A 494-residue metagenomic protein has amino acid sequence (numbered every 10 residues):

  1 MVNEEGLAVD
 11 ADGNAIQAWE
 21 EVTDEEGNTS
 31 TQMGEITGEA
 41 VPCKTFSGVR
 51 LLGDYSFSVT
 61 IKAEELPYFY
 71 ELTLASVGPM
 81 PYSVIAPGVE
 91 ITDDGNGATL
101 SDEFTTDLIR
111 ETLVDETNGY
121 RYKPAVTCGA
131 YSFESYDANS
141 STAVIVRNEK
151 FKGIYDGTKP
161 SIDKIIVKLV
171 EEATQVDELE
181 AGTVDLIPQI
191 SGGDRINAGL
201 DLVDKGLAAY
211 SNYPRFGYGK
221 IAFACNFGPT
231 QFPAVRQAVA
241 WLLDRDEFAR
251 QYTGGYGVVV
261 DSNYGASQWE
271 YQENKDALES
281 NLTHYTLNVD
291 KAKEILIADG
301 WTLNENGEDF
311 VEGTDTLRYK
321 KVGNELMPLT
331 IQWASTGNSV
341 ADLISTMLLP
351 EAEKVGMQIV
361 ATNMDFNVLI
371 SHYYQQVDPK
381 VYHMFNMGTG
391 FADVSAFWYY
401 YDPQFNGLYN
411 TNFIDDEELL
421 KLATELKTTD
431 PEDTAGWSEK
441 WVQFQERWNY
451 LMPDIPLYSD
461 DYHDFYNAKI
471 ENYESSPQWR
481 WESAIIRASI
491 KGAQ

Functional and structural regions predicted by a protein language model:
E5, D12-T37, C43-T45, E65 (+3 more regions): Gly/Pro-rich hinge or "lid" segments in bacterial periplasmic/extracellular proteins
T45-S47, G119-R121, G129-S132, K164-L169 (+6 more regions): Second-shell loop/turn segments in exported
F57-S58, G129-E134, T142-A143, I162-L169 (+3 more regions): Short, well-ordered beta-strand elements
G78, L242-A277, K291, G337-L349 (+1 more regions): Detector for C-terminal structural segments
G119-Y122, Y136, K150-A198: Ligand-site clamp/hinge motif
V144-V146, Q231-L349, Q443: Append "and occasionally in soluble cytosolic enzymes with long acidic Gly/Pro-rich linkers
A173-P188, N197-D201, P233-A234, T346-V355 (+1 more regions): Short helices/loops that flank or line small-molecule/ion binding pockets
L207-F223, D416, L420: Periplasmic-binding protein-like
